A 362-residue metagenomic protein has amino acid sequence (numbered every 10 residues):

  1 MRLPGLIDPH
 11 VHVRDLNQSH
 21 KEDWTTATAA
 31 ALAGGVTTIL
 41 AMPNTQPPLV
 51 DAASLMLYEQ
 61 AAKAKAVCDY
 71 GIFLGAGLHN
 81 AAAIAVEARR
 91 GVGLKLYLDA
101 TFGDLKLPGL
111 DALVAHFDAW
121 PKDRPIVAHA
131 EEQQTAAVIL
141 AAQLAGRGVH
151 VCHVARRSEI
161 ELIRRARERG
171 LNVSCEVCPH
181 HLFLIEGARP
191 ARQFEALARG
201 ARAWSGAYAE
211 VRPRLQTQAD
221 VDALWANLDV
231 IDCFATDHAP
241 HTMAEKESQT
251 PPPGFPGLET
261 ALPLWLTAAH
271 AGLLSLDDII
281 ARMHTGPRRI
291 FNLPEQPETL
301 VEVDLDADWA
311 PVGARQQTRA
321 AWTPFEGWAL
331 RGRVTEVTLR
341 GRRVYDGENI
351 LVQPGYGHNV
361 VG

Functional and structural regions predicted by a protein language model:
M1-K65: Metal-associated gating/positioning segment near the N- to mid-region
L3, A52-D69, L113-I126, L258-L264: Alpha-helix-loop-beta-strand connector modules within alpha/beta enzyme cores
H10, A31, G35, Y70 (+9 more regions): Divalent metal-coordination and catalytic microenvironments
H12-E22, L40-A53, F73-A82, A100-D104 (+2 more regions): Divalent metal-binding segments
G35-L40, K65-Y70, W120-P125, A141-V149 (+1 more regions): Short, surface-exposed connector motifs at secondary-structure boundaries
A82-F234: Histidine/acidic residue-rich metal-binding segments in metalloenzymes
Q133-A137, A141-G146, S205, D229-V303: His/Asp/Glu-enriched, well-ordered alpha-helical/loop segment that forms or immediately abuts the divalent-metal
P297-V360: C-terminal cap of metal-dependent C-N hydrolases
